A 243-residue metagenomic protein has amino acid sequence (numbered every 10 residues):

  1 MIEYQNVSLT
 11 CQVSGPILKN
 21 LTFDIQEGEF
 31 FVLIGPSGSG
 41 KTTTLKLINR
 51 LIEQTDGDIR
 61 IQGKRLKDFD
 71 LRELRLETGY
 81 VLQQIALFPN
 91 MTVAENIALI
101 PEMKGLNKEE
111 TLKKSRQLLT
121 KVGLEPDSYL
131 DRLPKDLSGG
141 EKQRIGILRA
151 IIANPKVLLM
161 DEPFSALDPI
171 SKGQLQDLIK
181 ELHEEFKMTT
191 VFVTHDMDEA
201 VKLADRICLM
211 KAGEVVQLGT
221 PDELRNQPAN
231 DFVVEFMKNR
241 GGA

Functional and structural regions predicted by a protein language model:
N49: Helix-to-loop junction immediately C-terminal to a conserved catalytic motif
E109-S128, E181: Conserved ABC ATPase "signature" region
R132-L137, E141: Conserved ABC ATPase signature
N154: Conserved catalytic motifs of ABC-family nucleotide-binding domains
L158-D161: Catalytic Walker B motif of ABC-type/P-loop ATPase nucleotide-binding domains
L218-G219, Q227: ABC ATPase "signature
